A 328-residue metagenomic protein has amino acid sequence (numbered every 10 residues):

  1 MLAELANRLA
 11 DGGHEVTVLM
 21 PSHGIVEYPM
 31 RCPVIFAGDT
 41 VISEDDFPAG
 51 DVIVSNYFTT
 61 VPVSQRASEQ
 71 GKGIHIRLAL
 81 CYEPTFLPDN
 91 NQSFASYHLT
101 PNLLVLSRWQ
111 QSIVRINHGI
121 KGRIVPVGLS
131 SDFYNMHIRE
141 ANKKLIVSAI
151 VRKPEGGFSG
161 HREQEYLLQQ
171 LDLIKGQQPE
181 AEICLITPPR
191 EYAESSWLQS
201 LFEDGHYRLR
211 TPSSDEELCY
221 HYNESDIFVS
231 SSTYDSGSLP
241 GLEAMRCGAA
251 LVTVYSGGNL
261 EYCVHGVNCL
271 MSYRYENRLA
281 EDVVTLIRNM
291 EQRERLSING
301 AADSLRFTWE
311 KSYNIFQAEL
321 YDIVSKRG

Functional and structural regions predicted by a protein language model:
I42-P48, E83-L104, Q110-Q111: Membrane-proximal helix-turn-helix segments that form the acceptor-binding/catalytic region of lipid-linked
I116, L129-L198: Conserved catalytic-core segment of nucleotide-activated headgroup transferases in glycan assembly
S195-E216: Nucleotide-activated donor-binding/catalytic signature segment of Leloir-type glycosyltransferases, i.e., the conserved
Y220-S225: Short alpha-helical donor nucleotide-sugar binding micro-motif in glycosyltransferases
T233: Aromatic "clamp/platform" in nucleotide-sugar-dependent glycosyltransferases that forms part of the donor/acceptor
A250-T253: Short hydrophobic beta-strand element within catalytic cores of glycosyltransferases and related nucleotide-activated
H265-N277, T285-E291: Conserved acidic donor-binding segment of nucleotide-sugar-dependent glycosyltransferases
T285, Q292-R306, I315-A318, D322: A short, well-ordered alpha-helix in the C-terminal region of glycosyltransferases
